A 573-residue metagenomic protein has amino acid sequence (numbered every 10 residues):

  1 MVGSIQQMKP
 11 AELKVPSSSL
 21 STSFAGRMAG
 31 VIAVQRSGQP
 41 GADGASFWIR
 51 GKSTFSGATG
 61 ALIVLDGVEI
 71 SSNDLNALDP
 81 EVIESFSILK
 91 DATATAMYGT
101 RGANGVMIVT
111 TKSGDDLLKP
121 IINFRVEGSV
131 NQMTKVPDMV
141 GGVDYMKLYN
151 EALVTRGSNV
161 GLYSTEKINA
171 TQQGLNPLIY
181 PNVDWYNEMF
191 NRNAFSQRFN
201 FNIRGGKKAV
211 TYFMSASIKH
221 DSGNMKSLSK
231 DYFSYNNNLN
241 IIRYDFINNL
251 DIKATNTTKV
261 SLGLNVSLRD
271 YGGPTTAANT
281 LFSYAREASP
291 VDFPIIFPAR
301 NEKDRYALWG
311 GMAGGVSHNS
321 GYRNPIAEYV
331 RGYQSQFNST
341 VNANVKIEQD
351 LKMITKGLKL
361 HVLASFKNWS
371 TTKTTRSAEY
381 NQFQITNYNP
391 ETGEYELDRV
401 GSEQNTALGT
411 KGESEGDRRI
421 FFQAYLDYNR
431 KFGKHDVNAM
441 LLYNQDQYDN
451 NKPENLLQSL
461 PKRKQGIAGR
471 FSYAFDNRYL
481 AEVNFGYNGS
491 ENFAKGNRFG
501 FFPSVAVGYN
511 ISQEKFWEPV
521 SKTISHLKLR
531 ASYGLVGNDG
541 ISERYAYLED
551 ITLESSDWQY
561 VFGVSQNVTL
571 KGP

Functional and structural regions predicted by a protein language model:
M1-F246, V260: Short, small/polar-rich motifs associated with maturation and membrane association, primarily at protein termini
T59-G60, N193, N249-T258, L264-L268 (+4 more regions): Extracellular/periplasmic, surface-exposed regions of secreted and cell-surface proteins
V160-D184, R198, A285-R323: Acidic, glycine-rich flexible loop segments
N279-A285: Aromatic- and acidic-residue-enriched segments that line the glycan-binding/catalytic groove of carbohydrate-active
Q382: Active-site-proximal polar cores
